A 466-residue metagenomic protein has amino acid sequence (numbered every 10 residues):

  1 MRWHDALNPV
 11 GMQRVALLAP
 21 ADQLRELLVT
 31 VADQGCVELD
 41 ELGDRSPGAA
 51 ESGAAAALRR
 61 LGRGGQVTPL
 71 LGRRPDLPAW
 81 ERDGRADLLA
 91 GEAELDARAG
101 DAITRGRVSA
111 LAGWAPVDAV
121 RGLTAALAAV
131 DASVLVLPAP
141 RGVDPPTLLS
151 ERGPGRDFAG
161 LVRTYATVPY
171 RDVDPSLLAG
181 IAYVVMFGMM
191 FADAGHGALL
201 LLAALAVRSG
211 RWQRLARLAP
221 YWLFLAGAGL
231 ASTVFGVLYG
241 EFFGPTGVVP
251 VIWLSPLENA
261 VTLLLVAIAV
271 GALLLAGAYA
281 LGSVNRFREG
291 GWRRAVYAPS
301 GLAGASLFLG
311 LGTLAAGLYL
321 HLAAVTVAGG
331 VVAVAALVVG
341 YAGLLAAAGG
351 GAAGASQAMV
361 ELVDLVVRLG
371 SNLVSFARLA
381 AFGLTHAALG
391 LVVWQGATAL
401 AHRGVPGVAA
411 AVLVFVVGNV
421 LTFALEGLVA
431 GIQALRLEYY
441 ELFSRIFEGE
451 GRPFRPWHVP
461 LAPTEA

Functional and structural regions predicted by a protein language model:
M1-A179, L215-W222: Long, charged N-terminal accessory/stalk domains
P9-G11, C36, R107, T164 (+6 more regions): Residue-level preference for alpha-helix termini and adjacent loops
Q23-L27, A119, G153-D157, L177 (+7 more regions): Helical mechanochemical/support elements of P-loop NTPase systems and associated helical scaffolds
C36, V207-R208: Short connector loops/turns at beta-strand edges and beta->alpha or beta->beta junctions
G142-A182, P245-L264, L302-G310, A399: Interfacial loop/helix-cap signal at membrane boundaries in integral membrane proteins
T167-F191, G195, A377-A381: Transmembrane alpha-helical segments and their cytosolic interface motifs in multi-pass membrane proteins
I181-F187, F191-V207, Y221, L230: Extended, hydrophobic alpha-helical segments in both membrane/secreted and soluble proteins
L202, S209, Q213-A466: Generic detector of multi-pass transmembrane helix bundles and their immediately adjacent loops in polytopic membrane
